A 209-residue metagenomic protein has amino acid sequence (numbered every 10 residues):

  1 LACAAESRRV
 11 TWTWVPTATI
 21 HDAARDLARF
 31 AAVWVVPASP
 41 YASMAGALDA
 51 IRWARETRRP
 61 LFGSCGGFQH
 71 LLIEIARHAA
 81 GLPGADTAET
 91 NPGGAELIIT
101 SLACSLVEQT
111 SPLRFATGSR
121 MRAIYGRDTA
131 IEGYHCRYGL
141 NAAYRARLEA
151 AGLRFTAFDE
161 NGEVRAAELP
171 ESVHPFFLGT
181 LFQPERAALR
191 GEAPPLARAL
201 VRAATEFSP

Functional and structural regions predicted by a protein language model:
L1-T129, Y134-V173, L181-P209: N-terminal beta1-alpha1 cap of cysteine-dependent amidohydrolase-like domains
